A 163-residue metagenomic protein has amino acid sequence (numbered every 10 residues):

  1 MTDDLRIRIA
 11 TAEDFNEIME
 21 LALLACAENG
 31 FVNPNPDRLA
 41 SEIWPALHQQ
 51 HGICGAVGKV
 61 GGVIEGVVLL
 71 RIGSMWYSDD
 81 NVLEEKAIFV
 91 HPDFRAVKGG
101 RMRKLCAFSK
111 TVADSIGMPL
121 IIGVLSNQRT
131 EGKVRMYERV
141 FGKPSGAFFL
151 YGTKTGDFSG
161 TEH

Functional and structural regions predicted by a protein language model:
M1-D37, H163: Short amphipathic alpha-helix that is part of the acyltransferase structural core
P45-V57: A short helix-loop-beta-strand connector motif used in the catalytic cores of GNAT acetyltransferases and, in some
V57, V63-G73: Conserved beta-strand in the GNAT
S74-E85, P144: A conserved beta-turn-beta hairpin within the catalytic core of GNAT-like acetyltransferases that forms part
K86-V97: A short, internal acetyl-CoA/4′-phosphopantetheine-binding micro-motif in the GNAT/acyltransferase core
A96-T111: Conserved acetyl-CoA-binding loop-helix of GNAT-fold acetyltransferases
I121-K133, T153: Conserved beta-strand-loop-alpha-helix junction that forms the acyl-donor binding cleft
V134, E138-H163: C-terminal "cap" of GNAT-fold acetyltransferases
